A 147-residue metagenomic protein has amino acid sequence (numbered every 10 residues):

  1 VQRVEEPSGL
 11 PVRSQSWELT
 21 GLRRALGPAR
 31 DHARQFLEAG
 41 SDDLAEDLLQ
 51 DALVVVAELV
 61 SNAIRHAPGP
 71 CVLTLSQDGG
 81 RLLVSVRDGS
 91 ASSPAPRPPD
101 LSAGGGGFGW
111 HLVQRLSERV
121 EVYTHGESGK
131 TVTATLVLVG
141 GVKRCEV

Functional and structural regions predicted by a protein language model:
V1-T20, I64-V147: Conserved beta-strand-loop-beta-strand hairpin that lines the nucleotide-binding pocket of ATP/GTP-utilizing enzymes
E5, R23, A52, E58 (+1 more regions): Solvent-exposed, flexible loop/coil residues
P11-D31, Q35: Short beta-to-alpha transition helix within the HATPase_c
D31-A57: Conserved short strand/loop->alpha-helix "switch" segment adjacent to the catalytic nucleotide/phosphoryl-transfer site
V55, V60, I64-R65: Short, well-structured hydrophobic secondary-structure segments
